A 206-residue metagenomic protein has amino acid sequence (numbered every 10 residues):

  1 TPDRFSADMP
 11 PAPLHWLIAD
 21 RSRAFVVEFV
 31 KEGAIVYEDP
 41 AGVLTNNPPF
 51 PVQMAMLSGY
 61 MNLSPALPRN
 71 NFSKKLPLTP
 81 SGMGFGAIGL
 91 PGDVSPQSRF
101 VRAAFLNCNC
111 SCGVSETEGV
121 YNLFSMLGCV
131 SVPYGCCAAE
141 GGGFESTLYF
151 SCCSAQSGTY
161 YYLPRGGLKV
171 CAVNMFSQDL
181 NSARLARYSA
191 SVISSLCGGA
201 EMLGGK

Functional and structural regions predicted by a protein language model:
T1-P51: Structured, non-membrane catalytic/scaffold regions adjacent to prosthetic-group chemistry
A7-A12, L44-K206: C-terminus-biased signal that marks the final domain/tail of proteins
